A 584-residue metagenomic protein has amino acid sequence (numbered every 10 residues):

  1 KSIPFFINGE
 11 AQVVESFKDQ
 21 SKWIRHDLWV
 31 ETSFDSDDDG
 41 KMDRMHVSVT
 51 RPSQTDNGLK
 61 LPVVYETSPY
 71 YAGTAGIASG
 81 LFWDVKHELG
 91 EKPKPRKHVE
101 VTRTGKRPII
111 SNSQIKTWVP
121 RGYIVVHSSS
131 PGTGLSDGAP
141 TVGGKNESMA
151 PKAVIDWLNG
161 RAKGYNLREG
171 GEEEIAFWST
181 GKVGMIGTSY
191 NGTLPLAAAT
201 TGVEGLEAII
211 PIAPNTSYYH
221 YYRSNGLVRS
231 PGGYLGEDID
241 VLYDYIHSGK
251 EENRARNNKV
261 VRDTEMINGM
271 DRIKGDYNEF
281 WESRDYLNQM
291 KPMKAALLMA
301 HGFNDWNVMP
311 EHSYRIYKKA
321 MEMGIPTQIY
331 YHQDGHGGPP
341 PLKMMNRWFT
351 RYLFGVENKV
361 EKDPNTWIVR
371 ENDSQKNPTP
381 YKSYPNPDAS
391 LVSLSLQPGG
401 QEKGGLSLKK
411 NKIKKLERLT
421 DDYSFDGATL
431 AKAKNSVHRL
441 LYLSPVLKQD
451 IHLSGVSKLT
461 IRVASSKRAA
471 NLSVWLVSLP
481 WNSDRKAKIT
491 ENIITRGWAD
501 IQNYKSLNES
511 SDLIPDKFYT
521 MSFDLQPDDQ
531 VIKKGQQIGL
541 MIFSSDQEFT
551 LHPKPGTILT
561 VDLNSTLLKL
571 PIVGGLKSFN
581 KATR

Functional and structural regions predicted by a protein language model:
V13-L59, V63, P69, L447-Q449: N-terminal cap/lid segment of alpha/beta-hydrolase-fold proteins
G73-S79, W83-T104, P108-K116, P120 (+6 more regions): Accessory cap/linker subdomain of secreted extracellular hydrolases
G105-P108, G134-A153, A162-Y165, G335-P341: Catalytic nucleophile-loop/oxyanion-hole region of alpha/beta-hydrolase and closely related hydrolase-like folds
V119-L135: Conserved alpha/beta-hydrolase
M293, M299-H301, D305: Short beta-strand/loop motif that positions the catalytic acidic residue of the alpha/beta-hydrolase fold
W306-H312: Conserved alpha/beta-hydrolase "acid-adjacent" motif
M321-G337: Catalytic histidine neighborhood in serine/cysteine hydrolases with alpha/beta-hydrolase-type architecture
Y330, P339-R584: C-terminal, loop-rich substrate-recognition/catalytic regions characterized by aromatic stacking residues
